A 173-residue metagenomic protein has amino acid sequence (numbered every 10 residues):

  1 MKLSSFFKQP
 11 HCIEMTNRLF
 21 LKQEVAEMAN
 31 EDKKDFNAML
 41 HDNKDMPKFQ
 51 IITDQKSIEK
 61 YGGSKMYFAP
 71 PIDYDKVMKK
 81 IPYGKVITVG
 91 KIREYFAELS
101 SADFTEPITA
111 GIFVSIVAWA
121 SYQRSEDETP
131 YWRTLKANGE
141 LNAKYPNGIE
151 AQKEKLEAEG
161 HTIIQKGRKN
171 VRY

Functional and structural regions predicted by a protein language model:
K2-F6, A29-N30: Short Lys/Arg-rich cationic patches that frequently serve as NLS/NoLS or arginine-rich RNA/DNA-binding motifs
F6-F7, F20: Aromatic (phenylalanine/tyrosine) cluster motif
F7-K8, D127: Compositionally biased, intrinsically disordered/low-complexity regions enriched for serine, proline and threonine
N30-Y173: Nucleic acid-binding interface residues in structured DNA/RNA-binding domains, emphasizing the DNA-engaging scaffolds
